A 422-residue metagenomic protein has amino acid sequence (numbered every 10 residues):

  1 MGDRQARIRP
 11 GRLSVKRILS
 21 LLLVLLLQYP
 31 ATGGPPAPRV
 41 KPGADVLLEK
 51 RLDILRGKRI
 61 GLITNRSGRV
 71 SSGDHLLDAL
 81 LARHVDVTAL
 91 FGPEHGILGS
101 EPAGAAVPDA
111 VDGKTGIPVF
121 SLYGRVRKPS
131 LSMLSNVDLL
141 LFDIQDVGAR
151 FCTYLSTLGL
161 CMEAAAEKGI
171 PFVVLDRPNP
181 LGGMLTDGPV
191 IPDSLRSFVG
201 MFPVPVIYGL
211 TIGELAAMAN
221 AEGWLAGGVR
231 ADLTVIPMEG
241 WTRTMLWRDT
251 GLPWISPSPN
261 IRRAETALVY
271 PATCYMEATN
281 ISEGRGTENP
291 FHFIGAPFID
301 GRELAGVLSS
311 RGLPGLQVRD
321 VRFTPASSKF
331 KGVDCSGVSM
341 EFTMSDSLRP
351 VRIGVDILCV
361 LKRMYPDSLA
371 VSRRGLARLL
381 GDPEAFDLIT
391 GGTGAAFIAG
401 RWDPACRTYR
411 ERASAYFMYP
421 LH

Functional and structural regions predicted by a protein language model:
I18-L26: Sec-dependent N-terminal signal peptides
T88-E94: Short internal beta-strands
G99-A103, V174-L195: Glycine-rich, charge-decorated loop segments at or immediately adjacent to ligand/cofactor-binding or catalytic sites
A105-N136, A149: Glycine-rich oxoanion-binding loops at beta->alpha junctions
D146-L158: Glycine/threonine-rich flexible loop motifs
R196-V269: Conserved anion/nucleotide-ligand pocket segment
W241-V321: Glycine-rich, aromatic-lined ligand/substrate-binding cores of catalytic and carbohydrate-binding domains
G295-R401: Conserved functional hotspot residues or short segments at active or partner-binding sites across diverse domains
